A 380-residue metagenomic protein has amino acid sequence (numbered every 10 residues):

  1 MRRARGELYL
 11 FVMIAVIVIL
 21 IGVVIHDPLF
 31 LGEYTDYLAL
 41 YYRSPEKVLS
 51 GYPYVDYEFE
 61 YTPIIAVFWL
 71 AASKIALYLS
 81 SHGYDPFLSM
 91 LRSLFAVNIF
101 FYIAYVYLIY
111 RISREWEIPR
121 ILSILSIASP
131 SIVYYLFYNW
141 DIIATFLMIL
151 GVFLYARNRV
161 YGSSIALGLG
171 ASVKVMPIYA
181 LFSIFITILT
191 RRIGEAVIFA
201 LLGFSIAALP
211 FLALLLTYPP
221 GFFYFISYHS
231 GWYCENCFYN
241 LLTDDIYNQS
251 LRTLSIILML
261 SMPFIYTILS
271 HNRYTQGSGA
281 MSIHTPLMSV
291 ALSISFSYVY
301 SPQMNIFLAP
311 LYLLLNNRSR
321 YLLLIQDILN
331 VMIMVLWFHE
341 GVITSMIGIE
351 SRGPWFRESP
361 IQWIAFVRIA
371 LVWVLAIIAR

Functional and structural regions predicted by a protein language model:
M1-Y224, R252-R380: Multi-pass membrane glycosyltransferase architecture that uses lipid-linked
H229-S230: Intrinsically disordered, low-complexity regulatory segments in eukaryotic proteins
C234-T243: Extracytosolic (periplasmic/ER-lumenal) interhelical loops and adjacent juxtamembrane/interface segments of multi-pass
